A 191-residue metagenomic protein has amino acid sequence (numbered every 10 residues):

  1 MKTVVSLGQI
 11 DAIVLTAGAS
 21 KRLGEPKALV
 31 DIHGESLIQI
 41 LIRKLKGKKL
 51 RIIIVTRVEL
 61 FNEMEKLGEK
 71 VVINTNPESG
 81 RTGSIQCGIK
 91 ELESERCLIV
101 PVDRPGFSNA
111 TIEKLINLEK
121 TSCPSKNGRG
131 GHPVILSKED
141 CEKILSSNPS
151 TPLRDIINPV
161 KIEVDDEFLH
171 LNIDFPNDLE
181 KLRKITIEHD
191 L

Functional and structural regions predicted by a protein language model:
K2-A12, S146-L191: Conserved alpha/beta core of the MobA/IspD/sugar-nucleotide pyrophosphorylase nucleotidyltransferase superfamily
L7-P124, G130, K161-D166, D190: Nucleotide and nucleotide-moiety/phosphate-recognizing core
E91, K143, I185: Active-site catalytic microenvironments for nucleophilic, acid-base chemistry
V100, P133, L171: Glycine- and other small-residue-rich loops at beta-strand/loop junctions that grip anionic moieties
P105-G106, D140-E142, L169: Short histidine/acidic/glycine/proline-rich micro-motifs that form metal- and phosphate-coordinating active-site loops
G106, I135, N172-I173: Short aromatic/basic micro-patch
I112-I156: Flexible, gly/pro- and Lys/Arg-enriched active-site loops
